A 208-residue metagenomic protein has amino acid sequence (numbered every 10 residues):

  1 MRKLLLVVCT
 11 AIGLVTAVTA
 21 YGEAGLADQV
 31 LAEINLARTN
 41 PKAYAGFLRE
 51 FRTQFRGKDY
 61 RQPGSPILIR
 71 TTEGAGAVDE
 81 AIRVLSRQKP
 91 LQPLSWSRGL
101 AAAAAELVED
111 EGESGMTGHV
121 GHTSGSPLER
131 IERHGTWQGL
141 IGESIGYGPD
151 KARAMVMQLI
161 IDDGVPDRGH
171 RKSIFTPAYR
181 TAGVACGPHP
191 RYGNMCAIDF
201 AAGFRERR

Functional and structural regions predicted by a protein language model:
M1-L4: Positively charged n-region of N-terminal signal peptides that target proteins for export
L6-V7, I67-I69, A154, Q158: Hydrophobic transmembrane signal anchors and adjacent membrane-proximal interface regions, especially in viral
V7-T16: Bacterial N-terminal signal peptides
A11, A27, I160-I161: Alpha-helical interaction segments
V18-G22, A201-A202: Solvent-exposed, well-ordered amphipathic alpha-helical segments that flank/support binding or catalytic loops
Y21-H134, R171, P177: Short, well-ordered surface patches within globular domains
R98-F204: A well-ordered secondary-structure block
R207-R208: Extracytoplasmic and endomembrane cell-envelope/extracellular-matrix remodeling and assembly machinery
